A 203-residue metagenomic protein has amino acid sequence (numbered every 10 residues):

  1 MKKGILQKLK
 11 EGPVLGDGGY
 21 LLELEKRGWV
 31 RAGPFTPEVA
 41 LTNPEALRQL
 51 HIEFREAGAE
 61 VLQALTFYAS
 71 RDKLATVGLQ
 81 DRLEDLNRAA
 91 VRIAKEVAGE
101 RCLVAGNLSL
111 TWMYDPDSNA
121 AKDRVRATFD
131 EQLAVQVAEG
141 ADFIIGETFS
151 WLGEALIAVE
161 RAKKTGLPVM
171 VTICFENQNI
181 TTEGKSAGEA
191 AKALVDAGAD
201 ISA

Functional and structural regions predicted by a protein language model:
M1-A203: Domain-level signal for soluble alpha/beta catalytic cores
